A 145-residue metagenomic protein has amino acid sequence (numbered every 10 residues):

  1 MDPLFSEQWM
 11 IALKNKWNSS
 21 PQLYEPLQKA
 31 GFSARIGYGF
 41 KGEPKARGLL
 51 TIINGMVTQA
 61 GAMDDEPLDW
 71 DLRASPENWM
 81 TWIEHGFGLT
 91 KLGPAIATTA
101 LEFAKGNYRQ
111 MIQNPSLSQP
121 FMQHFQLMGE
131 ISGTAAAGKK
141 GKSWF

Functional and structural regions predicted by a protein language model:
M1-F145: Feature captures hydrophobic
